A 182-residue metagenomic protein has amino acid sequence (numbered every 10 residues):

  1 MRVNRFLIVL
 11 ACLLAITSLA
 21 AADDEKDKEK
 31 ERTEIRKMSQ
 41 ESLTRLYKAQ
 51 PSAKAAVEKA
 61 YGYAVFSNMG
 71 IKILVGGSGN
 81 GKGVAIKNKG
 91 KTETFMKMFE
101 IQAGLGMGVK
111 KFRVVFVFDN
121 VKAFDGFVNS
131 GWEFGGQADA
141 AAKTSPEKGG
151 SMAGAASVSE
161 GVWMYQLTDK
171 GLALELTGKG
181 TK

Functional and structural regions predicted by a protein language model:
M1-A22: N-terminal export/membrane-targeting signals
D23-K182: Small-residue-enriched, tightly packed secondary-structure blocks
